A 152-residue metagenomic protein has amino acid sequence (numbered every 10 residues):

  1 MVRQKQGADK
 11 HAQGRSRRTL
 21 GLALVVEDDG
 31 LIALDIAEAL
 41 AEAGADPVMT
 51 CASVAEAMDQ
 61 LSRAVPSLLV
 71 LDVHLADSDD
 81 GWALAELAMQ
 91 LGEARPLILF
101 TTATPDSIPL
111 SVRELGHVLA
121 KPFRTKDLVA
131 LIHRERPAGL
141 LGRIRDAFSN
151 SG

Functional and structural regions predicted by a protein language model:
M1-L24, L31, M89, H117 (+1 more regions): Non-catalytic signal-transmission and effector/linker regions of two-component phosphorelay proteins
L22, P47, V65-S67, L97: Structural signature of beta-strand start/N-cap positions in the alpha/beta core of ABC transporter nucleotide-binding
V26-E27, C51, L69, T101: Conserved sequence signature across two-component system core domains
D29-M49: Two-component/phosphorelay signaling modules centered on CheY-like receiver
I32, A76, S107: Glycine-/small-residue-rich active-site loops that bind phosphorylated ligands and cofactors
T50-L68: Acidic, metal-coordinating helix/loop segments flanking the phosphotransfer/catalytic sites of two-component signaling
L71-M89: Conserved phosphotransfer microenvironments
A83, Q90, R95, L99-K121 (+2 more regions): Alpha4 helix (beta4-alpha4-beta5 surface) of REC/receiver domains from two-component response regulators
